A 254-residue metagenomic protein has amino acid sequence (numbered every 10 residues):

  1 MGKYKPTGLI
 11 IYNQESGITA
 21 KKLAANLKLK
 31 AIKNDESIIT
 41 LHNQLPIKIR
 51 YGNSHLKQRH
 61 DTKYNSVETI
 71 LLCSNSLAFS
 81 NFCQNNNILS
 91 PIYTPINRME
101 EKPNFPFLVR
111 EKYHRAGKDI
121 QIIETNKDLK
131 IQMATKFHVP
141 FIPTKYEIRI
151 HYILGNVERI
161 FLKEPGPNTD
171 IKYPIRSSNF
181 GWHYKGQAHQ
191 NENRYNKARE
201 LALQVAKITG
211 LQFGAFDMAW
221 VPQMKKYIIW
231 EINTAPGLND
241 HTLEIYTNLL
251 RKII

Functional and structural regions predicted by a protein language model:
Y4-K102: Conserved N-proximal alpha/beta basic substrate-recognition cap immediately N-terminal to, or forming the N-lobe
K102-V109: Acidic/histidine-enriched active-site and ligand-binding environments that engage anionic O-linkages
V109, V139, F216-M218, W230: Active-site flanking residues adjacent to catalytic metal/cofactor-binding acidic residues
K112, P140-I142, A206-G210: Short Gly/Pro-enriched turn/cap motifs at secondary-structure boundaries
A116-K197: Phosphate-binding site of ATP-dependent enzymes
Y152-L154, M218-P222: Short, low-complexity Ser/Thr-rich regulatory SLiMs
N193, K207-F213, W220-I254: C-terminal active-site "lid" helix and adjoining low-complexity regulatory extension at the edge of ATP-using catalytic
K197-A206: A short, acidic, amphipathic alpha-helical segment used as a generic capping/interface helix at domain edges
